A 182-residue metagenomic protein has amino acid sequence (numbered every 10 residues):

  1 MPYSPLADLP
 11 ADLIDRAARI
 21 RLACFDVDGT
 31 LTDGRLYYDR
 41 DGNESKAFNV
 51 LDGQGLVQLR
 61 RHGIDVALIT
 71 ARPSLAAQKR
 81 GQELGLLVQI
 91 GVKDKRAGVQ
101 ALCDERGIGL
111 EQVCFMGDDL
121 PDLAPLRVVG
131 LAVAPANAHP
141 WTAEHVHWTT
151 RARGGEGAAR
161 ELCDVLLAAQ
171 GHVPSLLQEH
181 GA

Functional and structural regions predicted by a protein language model:
M1-F25, H172-A182: Non-catalytic pre-domain segments flanking phosphatase-related domains
P2, A7, N43-K46, V66 (+1 more regions): Short, flexible loop segments at the rims of nucleotide/cofactor-binding pockets, characterized by
A17-R35, L126, A159: Asp-based phosphoryl-transfer active-site loop
R19-R21, I64, E111-Q112: Short coil/turn segments at beta-strand junctions that form active-site/ligand-binding loops
T32-D39, A76-L84: Short, basic/glycine-rich phosphate-binding loops at helix/coil junctions that contact nucleotide phosphates
R35-V57: Basic, amphipathic juxtamembrane/active-site segments that coordinate anionic phosphate or diphosphate groups
G42-N49, E83, V88-Q89, R96-A182: Mg2+-dependent phosphoryl-transfer enzymes with acidic/Ser/Thr/Gly-rich catalytic loops
L56-R80, Q89-I90, L126: Substrate-recognition element of Asp-dependent hydrolases with the DxDx(T/V) motif
